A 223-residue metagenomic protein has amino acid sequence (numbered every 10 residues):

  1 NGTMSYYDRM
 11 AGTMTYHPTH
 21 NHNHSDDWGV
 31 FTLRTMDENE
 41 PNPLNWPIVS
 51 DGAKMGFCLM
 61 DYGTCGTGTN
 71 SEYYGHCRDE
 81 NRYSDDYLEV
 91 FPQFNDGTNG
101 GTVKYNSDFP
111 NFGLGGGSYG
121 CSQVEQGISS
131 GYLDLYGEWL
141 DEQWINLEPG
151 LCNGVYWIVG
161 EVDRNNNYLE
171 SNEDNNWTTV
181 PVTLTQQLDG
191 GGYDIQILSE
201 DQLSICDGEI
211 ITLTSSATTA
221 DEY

Functional and structural regions predicted by a protein language model:
G2-G29, V49-G52: Short coil-to-beta strand junction motifs in C2/discoidin
R9, H17-T19, E170-G192: Short beta-strand elements
H24-V30, G52-K54, E142, V155-W157 (+1 more regions): Extracellular structured ligand-interaction cores
W28-G29, D37-G150, D163: Exoplasmic/lumenal beta-rich domain surfaces
V30-T32, E222: Beta-strand signatures of extracellular beta-sandwich domains
L147, C152-I158, D221: A glycine-anchored, Pro-Gly-centered beta-turn/N-cap motif
D163-E170: Short acidic/polar inter-strand loop motif in beta-rich domains
G191-Y223: Proline- and Ser/Thr-rich low-complexity, intrinsically disordered segments
